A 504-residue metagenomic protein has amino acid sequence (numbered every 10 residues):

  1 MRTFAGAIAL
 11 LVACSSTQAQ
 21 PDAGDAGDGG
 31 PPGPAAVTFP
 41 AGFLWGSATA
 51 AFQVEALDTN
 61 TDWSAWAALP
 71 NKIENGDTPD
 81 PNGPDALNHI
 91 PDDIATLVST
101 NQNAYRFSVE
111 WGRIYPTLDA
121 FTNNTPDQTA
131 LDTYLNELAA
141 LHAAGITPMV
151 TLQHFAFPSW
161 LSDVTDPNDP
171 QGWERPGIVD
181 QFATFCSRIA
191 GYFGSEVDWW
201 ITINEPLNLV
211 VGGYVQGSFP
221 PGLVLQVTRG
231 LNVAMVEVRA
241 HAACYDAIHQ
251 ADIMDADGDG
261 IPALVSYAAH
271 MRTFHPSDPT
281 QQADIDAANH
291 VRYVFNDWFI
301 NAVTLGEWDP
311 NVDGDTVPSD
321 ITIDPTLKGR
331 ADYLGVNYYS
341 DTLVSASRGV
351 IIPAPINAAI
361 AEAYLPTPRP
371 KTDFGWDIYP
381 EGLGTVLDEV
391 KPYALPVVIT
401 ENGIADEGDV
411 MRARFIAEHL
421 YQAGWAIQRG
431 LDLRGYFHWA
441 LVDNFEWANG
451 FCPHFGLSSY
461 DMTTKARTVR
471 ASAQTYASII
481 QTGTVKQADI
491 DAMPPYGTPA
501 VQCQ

Functional and structural regions predicted by a protein language model:
M1-P32: Ser/Thr-rich, Pro/Gly/Ala-heavy low-complexity intrinsically disordered linkers and tails of secreted extracellular
R2, R106, R113, R412 (+1 more regions): Basic side chains
D22-D28, A95, N103, D198 (+2 more regions): Conserved acidic residues
G33-E74, D132-R412, I416-Q504: Active-site region of glycoside hydrolase catalytic domains
Q53-L135, A139: Active-site-adjacent substrate/metal-binding segments within catalytic domains of carbohydrate-active enzymes
